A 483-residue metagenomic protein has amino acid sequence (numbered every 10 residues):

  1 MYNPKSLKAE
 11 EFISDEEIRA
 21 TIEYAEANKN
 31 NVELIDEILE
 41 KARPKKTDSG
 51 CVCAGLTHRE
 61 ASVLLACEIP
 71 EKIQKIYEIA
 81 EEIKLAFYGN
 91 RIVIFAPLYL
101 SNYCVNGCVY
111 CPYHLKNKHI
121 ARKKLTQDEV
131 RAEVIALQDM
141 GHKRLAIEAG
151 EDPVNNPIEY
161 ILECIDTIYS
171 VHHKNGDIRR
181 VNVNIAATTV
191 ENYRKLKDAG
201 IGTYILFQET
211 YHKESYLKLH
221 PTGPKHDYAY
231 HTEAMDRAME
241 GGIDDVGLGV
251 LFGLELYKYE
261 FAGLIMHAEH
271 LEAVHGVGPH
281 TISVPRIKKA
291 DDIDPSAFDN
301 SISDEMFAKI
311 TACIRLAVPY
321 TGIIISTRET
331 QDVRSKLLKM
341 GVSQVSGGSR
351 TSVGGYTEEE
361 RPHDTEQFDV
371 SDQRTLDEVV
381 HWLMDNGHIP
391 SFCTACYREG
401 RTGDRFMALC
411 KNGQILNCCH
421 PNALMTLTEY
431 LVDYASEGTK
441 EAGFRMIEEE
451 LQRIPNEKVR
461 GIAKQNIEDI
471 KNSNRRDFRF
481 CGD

Functional and structural regions predicted by a protein language model:
M1-L39, P44-C51, S335-M340, S349-D483: Radical SAM enzyme core and accessory elements
K41, K45, I83, L137-M140 (+5 more regions): Change "in soluble alpha/beta enzymes" to "in soluble alpha/beta proteins
T47-I92: An N-cap/entry alpha-helix motif that binds or orients negatively charged groups
Y88-E129: Canonical Radical SAM [4Fe-4S] cluster-binding loop centered on the CxxxCxxC motif and its immediate flanking residues
A96, V134, L162-Y169, Y193 (+5 more regions): Generic structural signal for well-ordered alpha-helices, preferentially at hydrophobic/aromatic core positions
L115-R131, A136-A238, D245-L254, G276-S283 (+1 more regions): Core AdoMet radical
A149, T203, A229-I293, S303-D332 (+3 more regions): Conserved C-terminal portion of the radical SAM core fold that forms the substrate/S-adenosylmethionine-binding
L219-K225, S296-N300, T365: Short glycine-enriched, charge-decorated loop/helix-capping segments at active-site entrances that position
